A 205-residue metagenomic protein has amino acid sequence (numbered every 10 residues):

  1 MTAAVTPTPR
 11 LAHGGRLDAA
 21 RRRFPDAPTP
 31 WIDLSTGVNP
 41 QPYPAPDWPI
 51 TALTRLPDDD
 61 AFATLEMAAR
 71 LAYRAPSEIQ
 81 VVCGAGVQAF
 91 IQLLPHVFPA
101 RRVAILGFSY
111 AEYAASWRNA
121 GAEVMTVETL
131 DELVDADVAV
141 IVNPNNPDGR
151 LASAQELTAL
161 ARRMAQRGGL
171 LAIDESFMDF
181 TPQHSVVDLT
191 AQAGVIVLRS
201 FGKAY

Functional and structural regions predicted by a protein language model:
M1-A61, A68: N-terminal "arm"/small-domain region of PLP-dependent enzymes with the aminotransferase-like
L34, L171-A172: Residue-level marker for buried hydrophobic side chains located in beta-strands that build the well-ordered beta-sheet
G37, F201-A204: Active-site pre-Tyr helix/loop in NAD(P)-dependent dehydrogenases
Q41, F180, Y205: Conserved A-loop
L53-A165, A172, F177-G202: Conserved core of the PLP fold type I
